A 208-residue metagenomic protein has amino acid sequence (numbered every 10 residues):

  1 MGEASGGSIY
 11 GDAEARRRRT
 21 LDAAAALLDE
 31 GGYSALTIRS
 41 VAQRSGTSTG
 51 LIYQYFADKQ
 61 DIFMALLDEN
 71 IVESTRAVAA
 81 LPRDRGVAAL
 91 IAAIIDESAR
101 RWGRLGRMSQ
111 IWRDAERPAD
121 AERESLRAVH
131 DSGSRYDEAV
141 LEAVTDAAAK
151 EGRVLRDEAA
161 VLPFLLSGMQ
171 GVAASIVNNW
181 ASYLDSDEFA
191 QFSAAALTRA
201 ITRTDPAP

Functional and structural regions predicted by a protein language model:
M1-A15, A26, T145, N178 (+1 more regions): N-terminal intrinsically disordered/low-complexity leader segments
R16, T20-L28, N70, S74 (+1 more regions): Short hydrophobic clusters on alpha-helical segments that form packing/core surfaces in small helical domains
R19, A23, L27-D61, A65: Helix-turn-helix
F56, D114-A119: Short helix-capping/turn signature of helix-turn-helix
F63-N70, W112, E116, Y136: Alpha-helical DNA-contacting segments of helix-turn-helix folds
A65, A79-R104, E158-L165, A190: Hydrophobic alpha-helical connector segments
V72-V78, R104, D120-K150, A159-P163 (+1 more regions): Amphipathic alpha-helical packing segments from all-alpha helical-bundle domains
S109-D114, L126, H130, A147-A196 (+1 more regions): Hydrophobic/aromatic-rich alpha-helical bundle segments in the mid-to-C-terminal region
